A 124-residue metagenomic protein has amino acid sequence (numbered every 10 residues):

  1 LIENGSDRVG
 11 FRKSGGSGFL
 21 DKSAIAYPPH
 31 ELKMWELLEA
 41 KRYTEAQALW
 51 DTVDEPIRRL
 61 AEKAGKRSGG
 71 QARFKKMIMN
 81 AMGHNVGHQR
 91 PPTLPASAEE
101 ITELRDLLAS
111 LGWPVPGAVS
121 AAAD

Functional and structural regions predicted by a protein language model:
L1-L60: Catalytic alpha/beta core domains of metabolic enzymes, predominantly
S23, A64-R67, T93: Glycine- and other small-residue-rich loops at beta-strand/loop junctions that grip anionic moieties
P28, L32-W35, K76-N80, R105: Predominant activation on well-ordered alpha-helical scaffold segments within soluble catalytic domains
T44-G83: Shared catalytic-loop signature of beta/alpha-barrel
A46-Q47, G87-Q89, G117: Short, hydrophobic secondary-structure boundary micro-motifs
K66, H84, W113-G117: Intrinsically disordered or highly flexible coil/loop and linker segments, enriched in small and charged/polar residues
R73-A98, T102: Conserved active-site-proximal phosphate/metal-binding subdomains
P95-D124: Long, low-complexity C-terminal extensions of enzymes
